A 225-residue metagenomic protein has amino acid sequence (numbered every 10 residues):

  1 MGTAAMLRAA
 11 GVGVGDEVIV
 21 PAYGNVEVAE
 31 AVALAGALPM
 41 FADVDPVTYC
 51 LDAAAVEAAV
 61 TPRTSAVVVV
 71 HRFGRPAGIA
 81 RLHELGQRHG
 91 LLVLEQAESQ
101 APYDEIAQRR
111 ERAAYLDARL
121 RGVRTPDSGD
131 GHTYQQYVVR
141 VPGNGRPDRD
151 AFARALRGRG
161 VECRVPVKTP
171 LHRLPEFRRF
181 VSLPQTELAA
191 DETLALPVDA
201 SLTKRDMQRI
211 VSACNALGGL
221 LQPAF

Functional and structural regions predicted by a protein language model:
A5: Hydrophobic alpha-helical
R8-E95: PLP-dependent aminotransferase-like
A54, A66-V70, I79-A80, R88 (+1 more regions): PLP-dependent aminotransferase class I/II
